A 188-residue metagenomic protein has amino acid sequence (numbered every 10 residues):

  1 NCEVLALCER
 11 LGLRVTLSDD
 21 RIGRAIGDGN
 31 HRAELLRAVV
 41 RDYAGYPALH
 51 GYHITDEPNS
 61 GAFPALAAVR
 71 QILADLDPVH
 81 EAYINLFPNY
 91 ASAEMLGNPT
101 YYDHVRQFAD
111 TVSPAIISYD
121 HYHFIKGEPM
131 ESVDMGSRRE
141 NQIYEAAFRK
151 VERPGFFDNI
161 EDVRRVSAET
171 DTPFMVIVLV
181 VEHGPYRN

Functional and structural regions predicted by a protein language model:
N1-N188: Glycan-processing catalytic domains of CAZymes
